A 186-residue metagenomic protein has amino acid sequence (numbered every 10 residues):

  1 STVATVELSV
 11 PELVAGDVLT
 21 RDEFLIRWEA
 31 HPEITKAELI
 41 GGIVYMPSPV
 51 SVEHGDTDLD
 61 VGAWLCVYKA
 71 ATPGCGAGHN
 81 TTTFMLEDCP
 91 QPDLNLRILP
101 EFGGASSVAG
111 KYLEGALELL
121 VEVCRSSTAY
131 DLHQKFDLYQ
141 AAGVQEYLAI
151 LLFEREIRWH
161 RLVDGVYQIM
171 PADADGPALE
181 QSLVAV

Functional and structural regions predicted by a protein language model:
S1-V186: Gly/Pro/Ser/Thr-rich low-complexity, intrinsically disordered segments predominantly at protein N-termini
